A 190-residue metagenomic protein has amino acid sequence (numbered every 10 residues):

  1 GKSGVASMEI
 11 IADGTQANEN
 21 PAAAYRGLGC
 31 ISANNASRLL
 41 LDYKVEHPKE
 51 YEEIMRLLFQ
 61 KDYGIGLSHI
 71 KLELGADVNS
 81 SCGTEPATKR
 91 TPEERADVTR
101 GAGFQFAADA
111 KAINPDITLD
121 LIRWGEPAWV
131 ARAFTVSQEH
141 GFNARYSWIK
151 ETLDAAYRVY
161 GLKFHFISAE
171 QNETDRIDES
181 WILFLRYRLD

Functional and structural regions predicted by a protein language model:
S3-E170, I177-L183: N-terminal catalytic cores of secreted or lumenal carbohydrate-active enzymes
I182-D190: Alpha-helix-loop-beta-strand connector modules within alpha/beta enzyme cores
